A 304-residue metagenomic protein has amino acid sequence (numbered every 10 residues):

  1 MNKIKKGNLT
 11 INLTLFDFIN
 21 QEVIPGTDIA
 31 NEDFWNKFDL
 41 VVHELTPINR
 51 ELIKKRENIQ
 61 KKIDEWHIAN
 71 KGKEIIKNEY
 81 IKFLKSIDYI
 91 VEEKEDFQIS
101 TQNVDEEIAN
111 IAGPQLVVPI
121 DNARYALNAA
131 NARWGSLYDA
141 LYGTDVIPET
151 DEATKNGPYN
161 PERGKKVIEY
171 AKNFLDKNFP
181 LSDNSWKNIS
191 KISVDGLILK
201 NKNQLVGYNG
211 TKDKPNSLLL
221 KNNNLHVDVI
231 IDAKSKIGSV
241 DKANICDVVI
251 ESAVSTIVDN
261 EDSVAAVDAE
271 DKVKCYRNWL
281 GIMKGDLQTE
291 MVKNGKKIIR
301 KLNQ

Functional and structural regions predicted by a protein language model:
M1-N70, E74, N78-V91: N-terminal-proximal low-complexity accessory segments that begin disordered and transition into the first
N2, K82, D88-Q304: Catalytic alpha/beta active-site cores
